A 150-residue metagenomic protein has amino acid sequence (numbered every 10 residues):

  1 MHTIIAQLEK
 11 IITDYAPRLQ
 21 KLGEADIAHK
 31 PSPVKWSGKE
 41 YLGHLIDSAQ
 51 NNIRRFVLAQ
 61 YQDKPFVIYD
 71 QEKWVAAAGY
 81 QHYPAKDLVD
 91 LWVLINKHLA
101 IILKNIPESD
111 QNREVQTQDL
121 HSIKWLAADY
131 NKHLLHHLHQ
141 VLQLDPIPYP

Functional and structural regions predicted by a protein language model:
M1-P17, P146: Extreme N-terminal tail/first-helix region
T3-Q7, P33, L91, D129: Short, contiguous, pocket-lining structural segments that sit at or immediately flank catalytic/ligand-binding sites
I5, A85, V89, L120 (+1 more regions): Short, structured helix-loop boundary elements
Q7-I11, V75-N112: Acidic/histidine-rich alpha-helical segments that form the ligand environment of transition-metal centers
R18, I102, H137: Short alpha-helical functional segments enriched in proximate histidine and acidic residues
L19-E24, P107: Short secondary-structure junctions
D26-Q71, R113-P150: Short, contiguous alpha-helical
